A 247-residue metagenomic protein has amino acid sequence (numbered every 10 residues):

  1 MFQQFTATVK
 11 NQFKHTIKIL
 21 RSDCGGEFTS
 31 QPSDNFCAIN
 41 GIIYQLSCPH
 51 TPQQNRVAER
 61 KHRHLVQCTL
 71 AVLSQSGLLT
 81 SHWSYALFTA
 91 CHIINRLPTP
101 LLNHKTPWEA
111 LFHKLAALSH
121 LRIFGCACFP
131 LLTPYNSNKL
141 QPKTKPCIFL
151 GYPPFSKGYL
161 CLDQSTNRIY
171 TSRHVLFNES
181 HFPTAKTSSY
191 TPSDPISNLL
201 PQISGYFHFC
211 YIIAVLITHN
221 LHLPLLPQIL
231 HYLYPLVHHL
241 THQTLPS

Functional and structural regions predicted by a protein language model:
M1-F13, I169, V175-L176, P183: Active-site beta-loop-alpha junctions of metal-dependent nucleic acid enzymes, especially the RNase H-like/DDE
M1-Q12, I19-R21, A38, Q45: Alpha-helical coiled-coil heptad-repeat oligomerization segments
Q4, N11, F28, P32 (+2 more regions): A short, cysteine/histidine-rich metal-binding "knuckle" motif
Q4-T8, S30-S33, H113-A116, T133-S137 (+1 more regions): Eukaryotic intrinsically disordered and solvent-exposed regulatory patches
K18, S81, L101-F112, S119-F129 (+1 more regions): Retroelement integrase C-terminal DNA-binding domain
S22-C24, F28-F36, Y44-C68, L79-A90: RNase H-like two-metal-ion nuclease catalytic core shared by retroviral integrases and related mobile-element nucleases
R60-L102, F112, P146-P154: Charged alpha-helix within mobile-element recombinases
A71, Q75, L131-P142: Amphipathic alpha-helical assembly/oligomerization segments
